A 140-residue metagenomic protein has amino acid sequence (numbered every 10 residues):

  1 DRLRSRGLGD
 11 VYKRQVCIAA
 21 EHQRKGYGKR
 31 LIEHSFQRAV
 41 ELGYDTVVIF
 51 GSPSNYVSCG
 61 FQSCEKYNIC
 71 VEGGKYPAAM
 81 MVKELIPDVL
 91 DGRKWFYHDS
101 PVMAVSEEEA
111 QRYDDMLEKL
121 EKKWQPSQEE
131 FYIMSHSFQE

Functional and structural regions predicted by a protein language model:
D1-Y12, Y56: Single conserved hydrophobic/aromatic residue that forms the stacking wall/gate of nucleotide- or nucleobase-binding
K13, I18, R24-A39, V48-I49: Conserved acetyl-CoA-binding loop-helix of GNAT-fold acetyltransferases
C17, M81-K83: Short beta-strand element of the conserved SAM-dependent methyltransferase core
E21, E84-V89: Short loop segments at secondary-structure junctions
E41-Y44, G51-K75: Conserved active-site alpha-helix within GNAT-family acetyltransferase domains
T46-I49, M81: Short, hydrophobic beta-strand segments that form beta-sheet elements in well-ordered domains
Y76-M80: Short hydrophobic/aromatic beta-strand or adjacent loop that forms the aromatic wall/cage of a ligand/substrate-binding
D88-E140: Acidic/histidine-enriched, glycine/proline-rich intrinsically disordered or flexible terminal extensions
